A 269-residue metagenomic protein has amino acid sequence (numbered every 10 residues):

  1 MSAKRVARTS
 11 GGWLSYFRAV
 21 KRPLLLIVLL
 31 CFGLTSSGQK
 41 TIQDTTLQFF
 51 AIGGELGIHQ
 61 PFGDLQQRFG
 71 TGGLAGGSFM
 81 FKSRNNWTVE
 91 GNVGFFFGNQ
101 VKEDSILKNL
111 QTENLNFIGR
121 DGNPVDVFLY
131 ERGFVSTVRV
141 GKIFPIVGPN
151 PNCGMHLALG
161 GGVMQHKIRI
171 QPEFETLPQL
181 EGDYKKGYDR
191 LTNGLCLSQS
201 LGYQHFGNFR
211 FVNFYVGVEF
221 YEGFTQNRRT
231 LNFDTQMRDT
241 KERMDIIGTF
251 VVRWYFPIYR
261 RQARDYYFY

Functional and structural regions predicted by a protein language model:
M1-L47, V252, F256, Y269: Bacterial Sec-dependent N-terminal signal peptides
Y16, R22, G57-I58, F134 (+4 more regions): Exposed, low-structure sequence patches enriched in small/polar residues
Q39-F49, N85-N86, I146-G154, F206-F214 (+1 more regions): Short loop/turn motifs that connect adjacent beta-strands in outer-membrane beta-barrel proteins
Q39-T88, R253, P257, Y269: Short glycine/proline- and aromatic-enriched beta-strand/turn motifs that initiate or cap beta-hairpins
Q48, T71-A75, Y130-S136, C153 (+3 more regions): Residues that define the transmembrane beta-barrel architecture of outer-membrane proteins
G54, I58, G77-F81, V93-F95 (+5 more regions): Residues on the lipid-exposed face of transmembrane beta-strands in outer-membrane beta-barrel proteins
G63-R68, N99-G133, H166-G194, T225-F233 (+1 more regions): Extracellular/periplasm-exposed beta-strand and loop segments of Gram-negative cell-envelope proteins, dominated by
Q199, H205-Y269: Predominantly the C-terminal beta-signal and adjacent terminal strand-loop region of outer-membrane beta-barrel
